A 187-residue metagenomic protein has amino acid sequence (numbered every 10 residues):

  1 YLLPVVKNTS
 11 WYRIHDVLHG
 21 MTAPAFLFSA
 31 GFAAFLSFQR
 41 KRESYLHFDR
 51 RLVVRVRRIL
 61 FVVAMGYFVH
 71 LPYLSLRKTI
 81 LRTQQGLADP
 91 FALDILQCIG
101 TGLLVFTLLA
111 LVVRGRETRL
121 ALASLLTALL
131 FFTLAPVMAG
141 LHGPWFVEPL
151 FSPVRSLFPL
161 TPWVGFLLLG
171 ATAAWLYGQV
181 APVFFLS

Functional and structural regions predicted by a protein language model:
L2-T83, A88-L103, V112: Membrane helical hairpin/interfacial module
E43-V53, V112-L120, G178-S187: Membrane-interface helix-boundary motifs at transmembrane edges
V69-Q179: Hydrophobic alpha-helical segments with transmembrane-like composition
